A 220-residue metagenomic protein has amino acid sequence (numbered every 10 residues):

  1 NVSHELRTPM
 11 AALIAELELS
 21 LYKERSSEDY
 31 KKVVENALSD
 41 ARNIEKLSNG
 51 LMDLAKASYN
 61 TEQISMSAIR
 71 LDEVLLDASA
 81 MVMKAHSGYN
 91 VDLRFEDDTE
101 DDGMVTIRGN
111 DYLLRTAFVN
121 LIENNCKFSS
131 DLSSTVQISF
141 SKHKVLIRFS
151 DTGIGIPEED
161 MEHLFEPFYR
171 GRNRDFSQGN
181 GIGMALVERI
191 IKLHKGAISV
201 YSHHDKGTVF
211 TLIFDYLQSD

Functional and structural regions predicted by a protein language model:
S39-L47: Short alpha-helical segment of the dimerization/phosphotransfer core of two-component systems
Y59-I64, D102-G109: Conserved micro-motifs of the catalytic ATP-binding
S65-M83, D102: A conserved beta-strand-to-alpha-helix junction within the catalytic ATP-binding
N125-C126: Short helix-loop "hinge" at the ATP-lid/N-box region of the Bergerat-fold HATPase_c
L132, G196-A197: Conserved glycine-rich
D151: Acidic ATP/Mg2+-coordinating residue in the GHKL
I156-F168: Short conserved segment of the HATPase_c
